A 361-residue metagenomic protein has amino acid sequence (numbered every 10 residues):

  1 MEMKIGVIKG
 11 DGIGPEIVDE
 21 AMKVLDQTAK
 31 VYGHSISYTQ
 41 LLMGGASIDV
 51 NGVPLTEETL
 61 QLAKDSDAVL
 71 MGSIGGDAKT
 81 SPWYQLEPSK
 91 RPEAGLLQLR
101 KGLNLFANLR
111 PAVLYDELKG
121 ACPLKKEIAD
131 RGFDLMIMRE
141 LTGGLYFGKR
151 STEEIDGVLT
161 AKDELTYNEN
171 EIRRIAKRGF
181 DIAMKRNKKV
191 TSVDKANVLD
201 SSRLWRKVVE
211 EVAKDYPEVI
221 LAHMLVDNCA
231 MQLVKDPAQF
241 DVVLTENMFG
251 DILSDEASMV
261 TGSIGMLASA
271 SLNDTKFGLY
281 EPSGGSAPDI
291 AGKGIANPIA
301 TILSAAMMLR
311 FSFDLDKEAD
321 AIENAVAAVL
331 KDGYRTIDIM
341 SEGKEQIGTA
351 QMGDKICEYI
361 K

Functional and structural regions predicted by a protein language model:
G6-K23, Q27-A29, D156-D227, Q239: Glycine-rich phosphate/diphosphate-binding loop of Rossmann-like nucleotide-binding domains
D11-G14, D67, M138, G179 (+4 more regions): Buried hydrophobic positions in well-ordered alpha/beta secondary-structure cores of metabolic enzymes
V31-E57, M231-L233: N-terminal beta-loop-helix "entrance" segment that forms/cooperates in small-molecule cofactor or anionic ligand
G33-T39, R186-D194, Y216-M224, D314-E323 (+1 more regions): Flexible, glycine/charged-enriched surface loops at secondary-structure junctions
G45-I48, V234-Y334: Glycine-rich phosphate/nucleotide-binding loop
D49-A161, M248: N-terminal glycine-rich phosphate/adenylate-binding segment common to multiple enzyme folds
N197, W205-R206, V212-G265, I360: Accessory "access/gating" subregions that flank catalytic or transport cores
E345-K361: Phosphate-binding loop/pocket of nucleotide- and phosphate-handling active sites
